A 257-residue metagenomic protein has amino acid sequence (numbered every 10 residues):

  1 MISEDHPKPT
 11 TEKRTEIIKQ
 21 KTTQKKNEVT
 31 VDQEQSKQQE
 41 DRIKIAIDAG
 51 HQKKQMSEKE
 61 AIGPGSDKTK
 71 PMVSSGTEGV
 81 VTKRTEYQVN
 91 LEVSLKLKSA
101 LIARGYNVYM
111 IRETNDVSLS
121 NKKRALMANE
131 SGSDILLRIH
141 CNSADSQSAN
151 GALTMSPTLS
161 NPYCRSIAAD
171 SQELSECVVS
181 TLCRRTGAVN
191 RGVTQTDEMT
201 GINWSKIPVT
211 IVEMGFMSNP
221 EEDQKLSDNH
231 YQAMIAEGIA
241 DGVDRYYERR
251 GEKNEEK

Functional and structural regions predicted by a protein language model:
M1-K257: Catalytic-site microenvironment of enzymes that process N-acetyl-hexosamine-containing cell-wall polysaccharides
